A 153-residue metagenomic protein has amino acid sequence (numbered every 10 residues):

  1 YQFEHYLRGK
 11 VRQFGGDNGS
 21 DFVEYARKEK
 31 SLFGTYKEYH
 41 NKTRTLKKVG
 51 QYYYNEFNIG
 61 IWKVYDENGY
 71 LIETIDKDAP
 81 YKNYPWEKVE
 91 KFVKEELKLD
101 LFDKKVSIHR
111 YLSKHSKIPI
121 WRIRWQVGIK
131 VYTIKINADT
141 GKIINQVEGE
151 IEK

Functional and structural regions predicted by a protein language model:
Y1-Y54, I59-V64, Y70-D78, Y84-S113 (+3 more regions): Periodic aromatic/glycine/histidine/acidic cluster detector with a strong bias toward beta-strand repeat architectures
I136-A138: Generic beta-strand structural signal
